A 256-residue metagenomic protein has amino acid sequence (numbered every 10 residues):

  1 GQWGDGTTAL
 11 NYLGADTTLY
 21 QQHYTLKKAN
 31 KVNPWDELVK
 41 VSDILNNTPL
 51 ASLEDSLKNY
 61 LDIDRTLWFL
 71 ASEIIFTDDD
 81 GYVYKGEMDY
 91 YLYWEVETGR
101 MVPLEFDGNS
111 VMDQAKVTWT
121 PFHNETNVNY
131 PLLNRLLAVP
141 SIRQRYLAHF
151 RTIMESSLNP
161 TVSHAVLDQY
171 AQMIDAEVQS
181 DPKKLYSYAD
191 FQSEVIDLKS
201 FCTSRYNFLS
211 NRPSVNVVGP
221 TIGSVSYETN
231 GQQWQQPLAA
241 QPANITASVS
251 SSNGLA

Functional and structural regions predicted by a protein language model:
G1-F76: Internal "kinase-insert"/substrate-recognition segments embedded within catalytic cores of ATP-dependent enzymes
A29-W35, Y93-S214: C-terminal catalytic region of ATP-dependent kinase domains
S52-L57, D78-Y82, S157-V162: Surface-exposed patches in mature extracellular/periplasmic domains of secreted proteins
D55-Y60, Y84, D181-K184, P242: Short, motif-level signal for alpha-helix interfacial/capping segments enriched in acidic residues and aromatics/proline
T77-V83, E87-M88, V96: Glycine-rich, aromatic-lined ligand/substrate-binding cores of catalytic and carbohydrate-binding domains
D80, D107, S251: Acidic active-site catalytic centers that drive phospho-/nucleotidyl reactions and related ester hydrolyses
E87-D89, T98-M101, A240-N244: Active-site lining segments that contact anionic ligands and/or coordinate catalytic metals
N211-A256: Glycan-association/targeting regions that enable binding to alpha-glucans and other polysaccharides
